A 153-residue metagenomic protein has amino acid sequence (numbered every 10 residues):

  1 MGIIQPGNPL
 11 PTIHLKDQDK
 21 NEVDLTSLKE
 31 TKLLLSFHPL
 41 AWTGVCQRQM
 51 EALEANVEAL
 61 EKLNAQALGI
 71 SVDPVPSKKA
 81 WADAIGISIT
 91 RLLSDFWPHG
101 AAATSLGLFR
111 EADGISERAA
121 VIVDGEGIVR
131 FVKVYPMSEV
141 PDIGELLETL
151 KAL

Functional and structural regions predicted by a protein language model:
M1-L153: Chalcogenol-based redox active-site neighborhoods
